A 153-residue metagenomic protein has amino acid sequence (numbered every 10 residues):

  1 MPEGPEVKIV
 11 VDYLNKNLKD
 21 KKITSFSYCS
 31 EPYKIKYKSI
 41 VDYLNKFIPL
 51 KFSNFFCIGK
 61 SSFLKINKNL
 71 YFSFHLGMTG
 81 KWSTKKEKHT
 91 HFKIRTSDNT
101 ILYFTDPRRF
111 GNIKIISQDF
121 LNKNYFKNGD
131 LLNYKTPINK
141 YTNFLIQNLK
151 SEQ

Functional and structural regions predicted by a protein language model:
M1-L70, L76, K85, K93-T100 (+2 more regions): Extended, highly charged segments
I66-K68, F72-Q153: Phosphate/anion-contacting hairpin/loop surfaces
